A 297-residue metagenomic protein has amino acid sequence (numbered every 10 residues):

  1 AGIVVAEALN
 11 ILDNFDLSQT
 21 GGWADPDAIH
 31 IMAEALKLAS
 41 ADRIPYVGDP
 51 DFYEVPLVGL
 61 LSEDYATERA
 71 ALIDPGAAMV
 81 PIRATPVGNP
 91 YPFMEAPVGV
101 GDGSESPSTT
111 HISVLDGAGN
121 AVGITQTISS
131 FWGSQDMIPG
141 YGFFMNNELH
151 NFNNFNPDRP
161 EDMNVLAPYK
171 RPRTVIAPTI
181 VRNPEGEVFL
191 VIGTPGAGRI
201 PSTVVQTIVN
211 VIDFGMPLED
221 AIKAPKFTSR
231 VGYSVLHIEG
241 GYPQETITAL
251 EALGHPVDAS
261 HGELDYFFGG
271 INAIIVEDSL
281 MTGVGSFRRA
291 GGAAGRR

Functional and structural regions predicted by a protein language model:
A1-G2, T110, T125-M137, G193-I200: Glycine-rich phosphate/pyrophosphate-binding beta-alpha loops
V5-A6, P107-I112, A121, T174-T179 (+1 more regions): Short glycine-rich loop/turn motifs
N10-D13, T194-M216: Alpha-helical support elements that line or immediately flank enzyme active sites and cofactor-binding pockets
F15-T127, G140-Y141, E148, H261: Internal maturation/activation junctions in enzymes
V87-V100, P157-L166, G254-D258: Short Pro/Gly-enriched beta-strand edge/turn motifs at strand-loop
V100-E105, N164-R173, G262-Y266: Short Gly/Pro-enriched turn/cap motifs at secondary-structure boundaries
L115, N120-L190, F214, L218: Active-site rim segments in enzyme catalytic domains, especially the processed small/beta chain of N-terminal
A118, Y169-P172, V204, D213-D265: Extended C-terminal subregions enriched in glycine
